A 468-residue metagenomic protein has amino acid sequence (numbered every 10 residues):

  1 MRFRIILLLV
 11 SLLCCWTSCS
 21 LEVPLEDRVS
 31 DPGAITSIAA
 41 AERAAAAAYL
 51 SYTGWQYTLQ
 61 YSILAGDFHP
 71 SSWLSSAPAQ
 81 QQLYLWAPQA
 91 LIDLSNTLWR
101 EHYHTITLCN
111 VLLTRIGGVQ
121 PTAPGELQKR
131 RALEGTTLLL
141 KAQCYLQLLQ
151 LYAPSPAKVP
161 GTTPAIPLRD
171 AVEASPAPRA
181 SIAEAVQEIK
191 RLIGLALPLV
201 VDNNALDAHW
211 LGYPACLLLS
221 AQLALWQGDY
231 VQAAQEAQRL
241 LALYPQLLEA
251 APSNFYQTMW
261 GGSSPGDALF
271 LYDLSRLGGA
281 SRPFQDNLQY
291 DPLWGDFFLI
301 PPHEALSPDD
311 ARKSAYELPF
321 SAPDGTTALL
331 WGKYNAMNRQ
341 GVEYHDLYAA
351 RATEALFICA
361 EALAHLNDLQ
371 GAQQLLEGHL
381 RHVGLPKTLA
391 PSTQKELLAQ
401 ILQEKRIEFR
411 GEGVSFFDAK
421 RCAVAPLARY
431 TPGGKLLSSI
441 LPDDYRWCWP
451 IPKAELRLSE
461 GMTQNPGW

Functional and structural regions predicted by a protein language model:
C19-I63, L306, K387, A428-W468: Membrane-proximal, proline-rich intrinsically disordered regions
P32, L59-S76, A153-T162, D202-P283 (+1 more regions): Short, surface-exposed recognition loops and adjoining beta-strand edges that mediate ligand/DNA contacts, enriched
P78-Y152, P198-V200, V342-L347, H365-L366 (+1 more regions): Conserved, well-structured interaction surfaces
I106-C109, V186, I193, A237 (+2 more regions): Inward-facing hydrophobic residues that define packing positions of alpha-helical scaffold repeats
A234-A352, L398-Q400, E408, E412-G413 (+5 more regions): Hydrophobic-face positions in mid-chain alpha helices that act as interaction patches
